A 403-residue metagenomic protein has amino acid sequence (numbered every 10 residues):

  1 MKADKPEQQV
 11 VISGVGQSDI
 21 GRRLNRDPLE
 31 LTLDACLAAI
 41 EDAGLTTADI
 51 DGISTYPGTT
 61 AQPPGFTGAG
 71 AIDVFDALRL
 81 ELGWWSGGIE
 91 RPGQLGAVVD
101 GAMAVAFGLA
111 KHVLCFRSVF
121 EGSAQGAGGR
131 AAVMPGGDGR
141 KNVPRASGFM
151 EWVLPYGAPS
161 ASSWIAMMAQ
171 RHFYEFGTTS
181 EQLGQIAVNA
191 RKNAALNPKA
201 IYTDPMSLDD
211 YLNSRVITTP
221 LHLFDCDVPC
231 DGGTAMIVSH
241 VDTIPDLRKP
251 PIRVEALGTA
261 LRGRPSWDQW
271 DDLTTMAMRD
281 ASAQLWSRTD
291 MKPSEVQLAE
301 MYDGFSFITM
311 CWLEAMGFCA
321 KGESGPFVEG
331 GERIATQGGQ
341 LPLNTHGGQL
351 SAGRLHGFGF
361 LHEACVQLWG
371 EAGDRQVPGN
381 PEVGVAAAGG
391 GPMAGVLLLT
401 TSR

Functional and structural regions predicted by a protein language model:
M1-G93, D100, A104, M168 (+6 more regions): Conserved active-site "lid/cap" helical segment
M1-L29, A38, Q185, V216-D280 (+7 more regions): Condensing-enzyme catalytic core mediating Claisen C-C bond formation in acyl metabolism
D4-Q8, T60-G126, A131-W164, Y202-C226 (+3 more regions): Conserved catalytic cysteine-centered active-site region of acyl-thioester-dependent Claisen-condensing enzymes
L24-R26, A124-R130, A195-K199, P265-W267 (+3 more regions): Short acidic, glycine/serine/threonine-rich loops at helix termini
T47-P57, W84-I89, V113-S118, Q182-N189 (+5 more regions): Beta-strand segments within the central parallel beta-sheet cores of soluble alpha/beta enzyme folds
A61-A69, W267-W270, D303-P326, M393-L398: Short glycine/threonine-rich loop-to-helix capping motif typified by GTGT followed within a few residues by an Asp-Pro
I89-V119, S162-L196, M236-D242, A352-A372: Active-site-proximal alpha-helical scaffold in enzymes
D272-R279, A283-S306, M310, A315-F318 (+1 more regions): Extended C-terminal subregions enriched in glycine
